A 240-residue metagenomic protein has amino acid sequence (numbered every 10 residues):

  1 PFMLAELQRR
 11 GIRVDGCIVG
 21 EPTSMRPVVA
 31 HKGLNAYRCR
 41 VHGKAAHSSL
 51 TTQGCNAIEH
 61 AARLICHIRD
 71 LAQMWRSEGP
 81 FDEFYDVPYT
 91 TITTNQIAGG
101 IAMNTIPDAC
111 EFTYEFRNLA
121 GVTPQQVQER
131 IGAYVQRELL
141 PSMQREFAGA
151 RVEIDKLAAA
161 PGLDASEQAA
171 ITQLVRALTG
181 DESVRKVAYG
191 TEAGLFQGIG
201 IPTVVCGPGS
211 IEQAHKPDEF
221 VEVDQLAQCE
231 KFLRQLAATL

Functional and structural regions predicted by a protein language model:
P1-A36: Acidic/histidine-rich catalytic neighborhood of metal-dependent amide-processing enzymes
R38-L240: Metal-dependent amide/peptide-bond hydrolase catalytic core, centered on the "pita-bread" metallohydrolase fold
